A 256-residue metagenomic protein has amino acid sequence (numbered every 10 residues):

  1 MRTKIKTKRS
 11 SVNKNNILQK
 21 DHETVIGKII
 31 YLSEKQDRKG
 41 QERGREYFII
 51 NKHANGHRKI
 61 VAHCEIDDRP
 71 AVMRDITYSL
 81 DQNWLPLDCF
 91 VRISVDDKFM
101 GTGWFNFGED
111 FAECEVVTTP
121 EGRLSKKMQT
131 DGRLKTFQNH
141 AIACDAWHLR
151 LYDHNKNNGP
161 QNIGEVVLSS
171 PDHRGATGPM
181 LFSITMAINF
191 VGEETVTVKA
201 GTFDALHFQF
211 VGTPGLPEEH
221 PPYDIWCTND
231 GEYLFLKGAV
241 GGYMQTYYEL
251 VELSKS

Functional and structural regions predicted by a protein language model:
R2-T118, I163-S256: Acidic, serine/threonine-rich low-complexity disordered tracts
D110-D172: Surface-exposed beta-loop interaction hotspot
